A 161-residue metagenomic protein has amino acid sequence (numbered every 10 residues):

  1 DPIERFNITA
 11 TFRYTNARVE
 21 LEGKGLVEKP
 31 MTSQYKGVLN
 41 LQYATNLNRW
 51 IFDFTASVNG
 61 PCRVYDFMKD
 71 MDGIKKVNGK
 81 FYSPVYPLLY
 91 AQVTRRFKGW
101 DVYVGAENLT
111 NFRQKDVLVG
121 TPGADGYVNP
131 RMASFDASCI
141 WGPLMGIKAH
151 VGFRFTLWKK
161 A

Functional and structural regions predicted by a protein language model:
D1-F67, R154-K159: Gram-negative outer-membrane beta-barrel transporters
I8, V58-M68, R95-A161: C-terminal beta-signal and adjacent terminal beta-strands/loops of Gram-negative outer-membrane beta-barrel proteins
E20-E28, K75-K80, Y90, D136-W141: Extracellular loop and loop/strand-boundary signature of outer-membrane beta-barrel proteins
L21-S33, M68-K76, L118-V128: Flexible, surface-exposed loop regions and adjacent strand-edge segments of Gram-negative outer-membrane beta-barrel
K29, P84, E107-N108: Flexible, active-site-adjacent loop/turn segments at secondary-structure boundaries
M31-G37, V85-L89, K98, M145-A149: Residues that define the transmembrane beta-barrel architecture of outer-membrane proteins
K69-L88, F112: Outer-membrane beta-barrel transmembrane domain signature
